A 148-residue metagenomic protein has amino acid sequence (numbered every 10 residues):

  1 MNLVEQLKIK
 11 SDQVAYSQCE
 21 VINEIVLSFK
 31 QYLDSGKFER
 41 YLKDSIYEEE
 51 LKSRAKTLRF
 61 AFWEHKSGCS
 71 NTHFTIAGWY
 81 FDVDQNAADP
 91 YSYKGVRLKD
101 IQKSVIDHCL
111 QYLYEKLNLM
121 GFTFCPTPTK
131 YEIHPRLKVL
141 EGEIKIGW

Functional and structural regions predicted by a protein language model:
M1-H108: N-terminal leader/targeting segments
F38, L119-F122: Short aromatic/hydrophobic-glycine micro-motifs
S67, N86, L117-L119, T127-T129: Short linear sequence elements within intrinsically disordered, low-complexity coil regions
D100-K103, L117, I144-I146: Generic hydrophobic secondary-structure signal
H108-M120: Amphipathic alpha-helical segments
T123-W148: C-terminal edge-of-domain segments
